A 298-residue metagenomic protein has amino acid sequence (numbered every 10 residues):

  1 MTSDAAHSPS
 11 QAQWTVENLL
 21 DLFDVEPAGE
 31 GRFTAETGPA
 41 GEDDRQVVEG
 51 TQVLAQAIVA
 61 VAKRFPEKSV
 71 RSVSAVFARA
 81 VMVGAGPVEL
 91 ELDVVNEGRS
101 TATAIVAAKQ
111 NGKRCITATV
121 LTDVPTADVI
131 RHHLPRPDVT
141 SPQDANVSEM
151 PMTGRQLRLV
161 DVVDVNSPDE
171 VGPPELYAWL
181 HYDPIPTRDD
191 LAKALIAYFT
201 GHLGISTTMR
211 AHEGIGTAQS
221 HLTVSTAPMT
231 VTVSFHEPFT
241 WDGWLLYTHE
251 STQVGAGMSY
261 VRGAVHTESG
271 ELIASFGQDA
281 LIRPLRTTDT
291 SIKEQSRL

Functional and structural regions predicted by a protein language model:
T2-L298: Terminal targeting signals and extreme-terminal segments of soluble enzymes
